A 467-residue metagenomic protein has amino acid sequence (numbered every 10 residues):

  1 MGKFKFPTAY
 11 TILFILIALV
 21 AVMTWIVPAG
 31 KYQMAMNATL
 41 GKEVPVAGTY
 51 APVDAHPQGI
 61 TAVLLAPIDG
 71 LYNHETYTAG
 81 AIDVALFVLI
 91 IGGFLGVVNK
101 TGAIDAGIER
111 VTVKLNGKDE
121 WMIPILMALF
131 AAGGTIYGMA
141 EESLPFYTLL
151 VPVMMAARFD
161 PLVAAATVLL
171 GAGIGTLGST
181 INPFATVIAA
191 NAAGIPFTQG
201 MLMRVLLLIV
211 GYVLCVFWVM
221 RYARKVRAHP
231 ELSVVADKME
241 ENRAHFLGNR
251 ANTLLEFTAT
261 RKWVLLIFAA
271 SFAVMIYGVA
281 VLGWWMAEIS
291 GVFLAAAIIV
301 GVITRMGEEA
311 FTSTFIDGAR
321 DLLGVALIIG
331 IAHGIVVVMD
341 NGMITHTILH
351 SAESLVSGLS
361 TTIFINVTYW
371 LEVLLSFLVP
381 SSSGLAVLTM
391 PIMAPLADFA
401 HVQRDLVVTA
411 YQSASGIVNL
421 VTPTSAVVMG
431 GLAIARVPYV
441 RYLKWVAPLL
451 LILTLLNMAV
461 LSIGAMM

Functional and structural regions predicted by a protein language model:
M1-F6, Y10, Q33-P45, L202-T314 (+2 more regions): Long, contiguous bundles of hydrophobic transmembrane helices that form the permeation core of multi-pass
G2-I12, Y147-D237, L254-T258, K262 (+2 more regions): Membrane-core helix-loop-helix motifs of multi-pass transport proteins
P7, V356-M467: C-terminal transmembrane helix pair
A9-Y10, F14-A18, E43-D105, W284-T347: Core transmembrane alpha-helical segments of multi-pass membrane transporters/permeases
Y10-P28, V88-G96, L129-G133, G175 (+6 more regions): Hydrophobic core segments of alpha-helical transmembrane domains in multi-pass membrane transport and ion-translocation
E75-A85, V113-I125, A157-V163, K262 (+4 more regions): Membrane-interfacial loop-to-helix junctions in multi-pass transporters
A85-V88, D119-G134, F159-L177, I209 (+2 more regions): Alpha-helical transmembrane segments of multi-pass membrane proteins
V88-I90, K118-L149, I329-M339, L355-P395 (+1 more regions): Hydrophobic alpha-helical transmembrane segments of multi-pass integral membrane proteins, predominantly secondary
